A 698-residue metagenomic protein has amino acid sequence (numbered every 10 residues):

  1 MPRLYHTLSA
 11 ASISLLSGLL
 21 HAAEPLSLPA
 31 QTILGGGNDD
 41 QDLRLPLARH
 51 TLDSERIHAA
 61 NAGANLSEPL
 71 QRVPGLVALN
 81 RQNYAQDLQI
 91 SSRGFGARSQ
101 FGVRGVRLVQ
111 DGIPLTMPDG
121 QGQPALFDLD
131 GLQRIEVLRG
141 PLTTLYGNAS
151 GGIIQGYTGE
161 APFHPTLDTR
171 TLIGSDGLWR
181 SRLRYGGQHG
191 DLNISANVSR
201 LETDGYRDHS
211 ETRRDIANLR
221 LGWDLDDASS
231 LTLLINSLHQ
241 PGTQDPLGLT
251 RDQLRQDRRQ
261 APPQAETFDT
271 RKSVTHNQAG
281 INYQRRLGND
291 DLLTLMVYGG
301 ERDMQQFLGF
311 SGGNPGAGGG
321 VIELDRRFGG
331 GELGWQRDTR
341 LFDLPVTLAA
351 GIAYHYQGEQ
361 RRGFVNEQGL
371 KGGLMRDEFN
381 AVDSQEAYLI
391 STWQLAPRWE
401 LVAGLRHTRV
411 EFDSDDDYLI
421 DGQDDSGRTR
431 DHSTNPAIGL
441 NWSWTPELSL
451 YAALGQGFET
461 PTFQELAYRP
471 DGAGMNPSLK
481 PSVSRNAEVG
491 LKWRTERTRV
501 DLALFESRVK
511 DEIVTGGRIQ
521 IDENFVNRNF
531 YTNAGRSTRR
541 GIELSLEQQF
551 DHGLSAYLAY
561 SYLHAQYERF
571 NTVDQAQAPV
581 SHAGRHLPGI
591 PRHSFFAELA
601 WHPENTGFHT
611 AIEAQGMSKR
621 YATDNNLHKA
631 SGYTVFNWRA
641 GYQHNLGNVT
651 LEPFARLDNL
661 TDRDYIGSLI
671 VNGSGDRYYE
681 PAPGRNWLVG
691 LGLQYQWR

Functional and structural regions predicted by a protein language model:
T32-A85, R98-F101, L115-L129, L142-N148 (+1 more regions): N-terminal plug
L66-P69, Q89-R93, V106-Q110, Q123-D128 (+3 more regions): N-terminal periplasmic accessory domains that precede and gate Gram-negative outer-membrane beta-barrel machines
T166, I173-E202, R207-D245, R271-G288 (+8 more regions): Transmembrane beta-barrel wall of Gram-negative outer-membrane proteins
H209, D224, N236, L389-S391 (+4 more regions): Conserved C-terminal beta-signal and adjacent last beta-strands/turns of outer-membrane beta-barrel proteins
S230-L238, K272-L419, S443, D501-L504: Face-selective signature of the C-terminal outer-membrane beta-barrel domain
N282-Q284, L292-L308, S443, S449-G455 (+4 more regions): Membrane-embedded beta-barrel scaffold of Gram-negative outer-membrane proteins
Q336, P397, L401, E506-R508 (+2 more regions): Gram-negative outer-membrane beta-barrel transporters
L344-H355, E378-K510, S561, A600: Structural signature of Gram-negative outer-membrane beta-barrels, strongest in the C-terminal barrel of TonB-dependent
